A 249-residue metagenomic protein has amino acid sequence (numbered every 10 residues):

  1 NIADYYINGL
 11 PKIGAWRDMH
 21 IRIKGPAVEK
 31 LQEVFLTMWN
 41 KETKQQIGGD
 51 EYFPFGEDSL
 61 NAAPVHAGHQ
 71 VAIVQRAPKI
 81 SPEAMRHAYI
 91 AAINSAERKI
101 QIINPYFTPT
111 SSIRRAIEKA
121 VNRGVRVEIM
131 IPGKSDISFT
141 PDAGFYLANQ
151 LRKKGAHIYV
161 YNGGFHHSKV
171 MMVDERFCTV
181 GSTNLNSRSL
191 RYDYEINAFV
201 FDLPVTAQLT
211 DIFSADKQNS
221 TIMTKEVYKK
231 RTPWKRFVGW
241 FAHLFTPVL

Functional and structural regions predicted by a protein language model:
N1-L249: Charged, low-complexity intrinsically disordered terminal segments
